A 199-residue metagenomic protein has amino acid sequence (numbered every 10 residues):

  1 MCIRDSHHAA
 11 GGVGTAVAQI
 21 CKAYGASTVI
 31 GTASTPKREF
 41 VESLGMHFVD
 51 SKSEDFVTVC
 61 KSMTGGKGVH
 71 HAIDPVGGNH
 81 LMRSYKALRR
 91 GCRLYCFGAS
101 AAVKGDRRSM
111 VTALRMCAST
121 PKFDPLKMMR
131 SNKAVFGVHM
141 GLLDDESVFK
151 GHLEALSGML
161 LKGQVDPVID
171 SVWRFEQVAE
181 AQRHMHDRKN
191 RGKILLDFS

Functional and structural regions predicted by a protein language model:
R4-E54, V59: Mid-domain Rossmann-like dinucleotide-binding core that forms the NAD(H)/NADP(H) cofactor-binding site
A26, N79-Q164: Glycine-rich phosphate-binding loop and adjacent beta-alpha segment of Rossmann(oid) nucleotide-cofactor-binding
G45, G68-V69, V165, V178: Local beta-strand N-terminus motif with an aromatic residue
S53-T58, G66, G78-M82, F175: Structural motif corresponding to alpha-helix initiation and N-cap regions
M63-H71: A glycine-rich helix->loop->beta "capping" turn within Rossmann-like NAD(P)(H)-dependent oxidoreductase domains
H70-I73, Y95: N-terminal Rossmann-like NAD(P) cofactor-binding module of classical short-chain dehydrogenase/reductase
D144-S199: C-terminal hydrophobic helical "lid"/dimerization subdomain of Rossmann-like NAD(P)H-dependent oxidoreductases
